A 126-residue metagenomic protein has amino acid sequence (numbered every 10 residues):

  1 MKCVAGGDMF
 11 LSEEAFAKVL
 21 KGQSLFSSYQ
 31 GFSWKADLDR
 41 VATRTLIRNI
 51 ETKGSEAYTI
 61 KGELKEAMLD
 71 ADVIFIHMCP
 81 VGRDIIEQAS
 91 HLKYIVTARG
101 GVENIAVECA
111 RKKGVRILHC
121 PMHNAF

Functional and structural regions predicted by a protein language model:
M1-V73: N-terminal glycine-/charge-rich "phosphate-binding" loop or analogous flexible N-terminal tail
L69-F126: Phosphate/diphosphate ligand-binding glycine-rich loop within oxidoreductases
